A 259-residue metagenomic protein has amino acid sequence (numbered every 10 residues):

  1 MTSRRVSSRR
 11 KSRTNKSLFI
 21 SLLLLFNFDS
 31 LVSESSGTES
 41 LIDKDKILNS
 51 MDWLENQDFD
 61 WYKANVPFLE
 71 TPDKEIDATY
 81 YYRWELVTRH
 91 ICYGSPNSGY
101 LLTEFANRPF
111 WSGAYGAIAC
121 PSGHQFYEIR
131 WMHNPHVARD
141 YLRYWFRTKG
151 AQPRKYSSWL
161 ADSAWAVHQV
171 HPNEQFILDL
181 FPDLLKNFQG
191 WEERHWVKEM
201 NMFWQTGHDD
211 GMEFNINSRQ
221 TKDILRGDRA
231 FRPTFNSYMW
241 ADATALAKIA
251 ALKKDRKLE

Functional and structural regions predicted by a protein language model:
M1-T14: N-terminal secretory signal peptides that target proteins for export/translocation
I20-D29: Bacterial N-terminal signal peptides
E34-A117: Low-complexity, Ser/Thr/Pro/Gly-enriched N-terminal "stalk/linker" regions
G37, M51-L54, F68, E104-A119 (+2 more regions): Solvent-exposed loop and edge beta-strand segments that line ligand/cofactor-binding and catalytic clefts
E70-P96, Y115, A119-C120, V170-T234 (+1 more regions): Active-site acid/base region of carbohydrate-active enzymes
N107-L142: Alpha-helical support elements that line or immediately flank enzyme active sites and cofactor-binding pockets
I118, W131, P135-A138, R147-Q169 (+3 more regions): Aromatic-lined, polymer-binding surfaces characteristic of secreted/periplasmic polysaccharide-degrading enzymes
P233-E259: Active-site neighborhood of glycoside hydrolase catalytic domains
